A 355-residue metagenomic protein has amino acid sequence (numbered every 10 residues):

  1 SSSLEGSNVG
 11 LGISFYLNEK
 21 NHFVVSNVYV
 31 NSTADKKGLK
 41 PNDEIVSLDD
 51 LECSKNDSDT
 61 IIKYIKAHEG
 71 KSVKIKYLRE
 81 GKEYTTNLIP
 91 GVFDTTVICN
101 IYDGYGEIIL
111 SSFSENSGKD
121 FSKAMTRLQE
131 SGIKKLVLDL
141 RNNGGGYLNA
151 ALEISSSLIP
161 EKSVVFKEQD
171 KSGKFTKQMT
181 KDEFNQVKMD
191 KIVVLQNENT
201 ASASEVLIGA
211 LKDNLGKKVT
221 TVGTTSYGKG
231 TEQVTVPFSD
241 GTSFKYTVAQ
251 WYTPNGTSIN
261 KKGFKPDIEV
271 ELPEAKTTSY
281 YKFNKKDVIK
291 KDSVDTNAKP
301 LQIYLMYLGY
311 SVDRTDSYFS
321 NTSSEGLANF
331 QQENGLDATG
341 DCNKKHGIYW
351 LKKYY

Functional and structural regions predicted by a protein language model:
S1-N27, N87, Y281-K290, V294-L301: PDZ/PDZ-like peptide-tail recognition elements
S2-S3, K20, G38-I61, T224-T225 (+1 more regions): Short glycine/proline-centered loop/turn elements that form peptide/ligand docking sites
G12, Y29, K37, D49-I133 (+3 more regions): C-terminal, low-ordered peptide segments at domain boundaries
V30-E44, T96-V97, Y318-F319: PDZ/PDZ-like domain micro-motif
A34-N56, L136-D139, N214, V222 (+1 more regions): Conserved PDZ fold ligand-binding element
D94, G145-L195, N199, T231-T235: Gly/Ser/Thr-rich loop/hinge elements
E269-Y318: Acidic, Ser/Thr/Pro/Gly-enriched interdomain connector segments
Q332-Y355: Extracellular LysM carbohydrate-binding repeats and other cell-envelope/extracellular binding modules
